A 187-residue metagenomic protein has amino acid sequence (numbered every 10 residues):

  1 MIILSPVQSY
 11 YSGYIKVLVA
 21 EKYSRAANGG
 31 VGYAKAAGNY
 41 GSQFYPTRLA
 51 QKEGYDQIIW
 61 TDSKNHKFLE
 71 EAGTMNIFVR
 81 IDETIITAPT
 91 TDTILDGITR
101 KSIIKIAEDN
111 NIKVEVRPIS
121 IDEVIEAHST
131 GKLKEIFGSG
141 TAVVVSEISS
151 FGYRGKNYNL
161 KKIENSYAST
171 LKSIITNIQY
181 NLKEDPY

Functional and structural regions predicted by a protein language model:
M1-Y187: Helix-start/capping segments and mature chain N-termini
